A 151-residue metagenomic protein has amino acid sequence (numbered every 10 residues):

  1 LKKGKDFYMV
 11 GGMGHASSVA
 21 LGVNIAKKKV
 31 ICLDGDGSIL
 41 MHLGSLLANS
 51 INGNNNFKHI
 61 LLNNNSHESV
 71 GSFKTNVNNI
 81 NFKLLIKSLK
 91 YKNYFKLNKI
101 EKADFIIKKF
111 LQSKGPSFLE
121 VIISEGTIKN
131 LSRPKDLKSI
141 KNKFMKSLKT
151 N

Functional and structural regions predicted by a protein language model:
L1, L43-G44, V70-F73, I107 (+1 more regions): Short, well-ordered secondary-structure micro-motifs
L1-N64: Thiamine diphosphate
K2, Q112-N151: Glycine/aspartate-rich loop-and-adjacent alpha/beta segment that forms the canonical ThDP
G14-H15, I100-F105, E125-T127: A short acidic, often aromatic-flanked loop/helix-cap motif at beta-alpha or helix-coil junctions that lines enzyme
V30, F57, N93-Y94, P116-S117: Hydrophobic anchor at the start of a short beta-strand that flanks the dinucleotide cofactor-binding loop
L43-N52, S69-L85: Active-site-proximal loop->helix
N64-E68, G126: A short, flexible beta-alpha/helix-coil linker loop
F73-K109: Conserved thiamine diphosphate
